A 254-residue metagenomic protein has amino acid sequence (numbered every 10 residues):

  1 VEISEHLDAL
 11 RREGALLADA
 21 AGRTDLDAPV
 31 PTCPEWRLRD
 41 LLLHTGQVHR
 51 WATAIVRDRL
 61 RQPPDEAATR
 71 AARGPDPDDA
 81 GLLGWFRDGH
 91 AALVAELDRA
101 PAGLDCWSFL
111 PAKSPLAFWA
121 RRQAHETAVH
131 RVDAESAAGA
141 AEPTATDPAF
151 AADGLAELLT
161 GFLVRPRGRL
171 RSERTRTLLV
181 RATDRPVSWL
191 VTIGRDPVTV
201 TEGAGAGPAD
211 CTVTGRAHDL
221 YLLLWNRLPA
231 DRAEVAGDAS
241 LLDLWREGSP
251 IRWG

Functional and structural regions predicted by a protein language model:
S4-R73, G81-G84, D88-G89, L93: Active-site-proximal cofactor/substrate-binding loop regions of enzyme domains
D25-D65, P111-G168, L220: Short, contiguous alpha-helical
P63-T69, L104-L110, T199: Conserved catalytic-core motifs characterized by acidic clusters
G81-V129: Hydrophobic alpha-helical segments and helix pairs
D153-I193: A glycine-rich beta-turn/hairpin centered on an aromatic-Pro dipeptide
V180-H218: Acidic/His-leaning functional-site neighborhoods
G205-G254: C-terminal interaction segments
